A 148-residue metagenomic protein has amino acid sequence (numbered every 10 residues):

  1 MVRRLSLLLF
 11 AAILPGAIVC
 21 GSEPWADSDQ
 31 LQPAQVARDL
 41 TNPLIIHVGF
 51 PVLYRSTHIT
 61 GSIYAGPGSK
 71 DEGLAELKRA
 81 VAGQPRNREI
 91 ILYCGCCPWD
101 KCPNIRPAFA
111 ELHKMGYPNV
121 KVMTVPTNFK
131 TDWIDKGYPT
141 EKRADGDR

Functional and structural regions predicted by a protein language model:
M1-R4: Positively charged n-region of N-terminal signal peptides that target proteins for export
S6-A17: Bacterial N-terminal signal peptides
L14, P43, K136-T140: Alpha-helix boundary/capping residues
V19-D29, R55-R148: Rhodanese-like catalytic fold shared by cysteine-dependent sulfurtransferases and DSP/PTP-type phosphatases
E23-P43: Short N-terminal segments immediately surrounding and downstream of signal-peptide cleavage
T41-I46, R86-E89: Short coil/turn segments at beta-strand junctions that form active-site/ligand-binding loops
L44-G49, S62-A65: Short hydrophobic beta-strand that contains or immediately precedes a catalytic carboxylate
P51-L53: Short acidic, Gly/Ser-rich segments with clustered Asp/Glu that frequently serve as metal-coordination loops in enzyme
